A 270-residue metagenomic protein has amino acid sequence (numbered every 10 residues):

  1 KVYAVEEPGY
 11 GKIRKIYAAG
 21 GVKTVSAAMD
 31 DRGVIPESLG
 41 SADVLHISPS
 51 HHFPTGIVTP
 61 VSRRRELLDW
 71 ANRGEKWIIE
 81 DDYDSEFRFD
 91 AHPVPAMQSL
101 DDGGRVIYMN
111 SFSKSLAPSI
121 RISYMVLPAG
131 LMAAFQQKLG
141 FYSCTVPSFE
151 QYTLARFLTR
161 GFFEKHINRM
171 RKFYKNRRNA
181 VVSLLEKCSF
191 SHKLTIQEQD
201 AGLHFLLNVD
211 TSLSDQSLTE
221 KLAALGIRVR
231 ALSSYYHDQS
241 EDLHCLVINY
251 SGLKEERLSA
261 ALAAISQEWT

Functional and structural regions predicted by a protein language model:
K1-G74, E86-F87, H92-L100, Y174: Conserved core of the PLP fold type I
D82-D84: Conserved Walker B
S99-F135: Active-site PLP attachment segment
Q136-L139, R160-V182: Structural signature of PLP-dependent enzymes
K172-V182, L194-N208, E220-K221: Conserved glycine-rich beta-strand-loop-beta hairpin in the small C-terminal domain of fold type I
E186-Q197, V209-T211, Y235-H237: Cytosolic nucleotide-binding catalytic cores of signal-transduction proteins
S212-L218, E255-A260: Short, conserved charged micro-motifs
A224-L225, Q239-T270: PLP-dependent enzyme catalytic core of the Aspartate aminotransferase-like
